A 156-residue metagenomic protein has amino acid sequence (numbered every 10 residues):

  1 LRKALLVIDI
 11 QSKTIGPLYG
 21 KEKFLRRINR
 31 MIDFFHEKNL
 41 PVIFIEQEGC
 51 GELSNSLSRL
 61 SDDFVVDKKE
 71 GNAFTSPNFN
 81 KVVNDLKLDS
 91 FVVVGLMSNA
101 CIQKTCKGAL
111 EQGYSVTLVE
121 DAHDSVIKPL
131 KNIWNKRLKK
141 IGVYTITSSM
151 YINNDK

Functional and structural regions predicted by a protein language model:
L1-A4, R30, F34-K38, G49-K156: Active-site-adjacent betaalpha module
L6-I8, V42-Q47: Short beta-strand segments at enzyme active-site cores
S12-P17: Short acidic, Gly/Ser-rich segments with clustered Asp/Glu that frequently serve as metal-coordination loops in enzyme
L18-F35: …and closely analogous acidic/polar surface helices at protein-protein or active-site interfaces in A-domain-like
Y19-K21, V42-F44, D67-G71: Short, flexible loop segments at the rims of nucleotide/cofactor-binding pockets, characterized by
